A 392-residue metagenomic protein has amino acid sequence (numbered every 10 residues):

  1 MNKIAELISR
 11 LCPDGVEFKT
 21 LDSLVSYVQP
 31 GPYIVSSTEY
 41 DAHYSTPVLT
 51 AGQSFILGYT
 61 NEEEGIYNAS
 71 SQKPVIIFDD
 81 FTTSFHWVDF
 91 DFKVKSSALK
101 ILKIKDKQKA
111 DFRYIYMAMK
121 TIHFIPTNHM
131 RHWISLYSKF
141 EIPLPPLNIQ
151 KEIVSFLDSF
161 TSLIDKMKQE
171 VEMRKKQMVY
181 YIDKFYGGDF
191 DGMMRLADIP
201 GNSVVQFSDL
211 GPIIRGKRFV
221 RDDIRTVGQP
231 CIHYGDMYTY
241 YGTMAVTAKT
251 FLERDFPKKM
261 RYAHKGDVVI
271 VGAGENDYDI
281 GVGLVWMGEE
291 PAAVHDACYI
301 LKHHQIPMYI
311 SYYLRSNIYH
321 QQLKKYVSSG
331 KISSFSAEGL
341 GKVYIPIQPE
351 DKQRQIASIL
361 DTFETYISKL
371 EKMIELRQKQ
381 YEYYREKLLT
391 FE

Functional and structural regions predicted by a protein language model:
M1-T20, L144-G201, I347-E392: Amphipathic alpha-helical coiled-coil/heptad-repeat segments
A5-L11, Y33-T38, I125-H129, K139-P146 (+6 more regions): Short, recurring structural edge motifs at helix starts
I8-P32, H43-S54, L196-K217, M373: Non-catalytic DNA-recognition/assembly elements of restriction-modification systems
V16-V25, V94, R113-Y116, V154-F160 (+8 more regions): Short, structured motif recognition centered on aromatic/hydrophobic residues
D22, D89, K105, A110 (+8 more regions): Long compositionally biased, domain-poor regions of proteins
D22-T60, K73-D80, R221-R254, H264: DNA target-recognition patches
F55-A118, H233, K259-R315: A short beta-sheet element
K93-K100, N128-P146, P291-A297, S328-D351: A short glycine-rich beta-alpha junction/loop motif
